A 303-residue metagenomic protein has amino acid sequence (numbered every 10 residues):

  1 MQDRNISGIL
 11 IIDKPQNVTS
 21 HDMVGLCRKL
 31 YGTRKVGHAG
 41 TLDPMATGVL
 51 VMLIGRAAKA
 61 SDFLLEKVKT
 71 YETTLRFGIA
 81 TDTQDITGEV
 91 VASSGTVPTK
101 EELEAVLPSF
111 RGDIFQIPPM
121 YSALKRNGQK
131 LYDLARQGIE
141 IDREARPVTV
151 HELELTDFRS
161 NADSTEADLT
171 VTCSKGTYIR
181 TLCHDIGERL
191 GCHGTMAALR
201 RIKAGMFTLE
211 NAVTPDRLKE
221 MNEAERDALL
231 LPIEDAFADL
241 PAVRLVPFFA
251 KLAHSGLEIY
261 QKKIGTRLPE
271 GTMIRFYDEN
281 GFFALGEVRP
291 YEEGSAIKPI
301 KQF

Functional and structural regions predicted by a protein language model:
M1-N211, L285-G286: RNA pseudouridine synthases
M1-P15, H21-H38, L42, A46 (+2 more regions): Accessory RNA 3′-end/elbow-binding domains used by RNA modification enzymes
